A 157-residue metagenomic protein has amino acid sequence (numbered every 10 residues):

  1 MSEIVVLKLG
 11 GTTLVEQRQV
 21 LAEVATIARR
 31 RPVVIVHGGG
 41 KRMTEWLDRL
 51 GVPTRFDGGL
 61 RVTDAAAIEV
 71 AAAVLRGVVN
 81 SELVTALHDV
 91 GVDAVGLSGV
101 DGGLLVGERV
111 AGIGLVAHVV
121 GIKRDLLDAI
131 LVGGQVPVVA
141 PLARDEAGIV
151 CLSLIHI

Functional and structural regions predicted by a protein language model:
M1-I35: N-terminal glycine-/serine-/threonine-rich phosphate-binding loop
I4, V34-G51: N-terminal glycine-rich anion-binding loops that anchor highly charged ligand groups
G10-T12, G38-R42, G59-R61, G99-G102 (+1 more regions): Short, ordered loop/turn segments at secondary-structure junctions
T26, R31-V34, G40, F56 (+1 more regions): Active-site histidine-anchored catalytic micro-motif
D48, V52-V136: Ligand-binding beta-strand-loop-alpha-helix segment within the catalytic cores of soluble metabolic enzymes
E146-L152: Short pre-catalytic strand/loop immediately N-terminal to key active-site residues, enriched for Gly-Thr
I155-I157: Conserved small/polar residues in nucleotide/adenosyl-binding loops
